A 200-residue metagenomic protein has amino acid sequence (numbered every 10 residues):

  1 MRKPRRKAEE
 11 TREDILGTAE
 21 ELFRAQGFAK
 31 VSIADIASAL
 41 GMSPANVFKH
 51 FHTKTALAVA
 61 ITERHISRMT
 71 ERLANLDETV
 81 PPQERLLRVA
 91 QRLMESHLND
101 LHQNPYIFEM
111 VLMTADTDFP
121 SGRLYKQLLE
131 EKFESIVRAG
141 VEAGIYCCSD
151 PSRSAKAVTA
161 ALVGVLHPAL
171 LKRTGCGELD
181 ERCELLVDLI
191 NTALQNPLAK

Functional and structural regions predicted by a protein language model:
M1-Q26, K30-A39, A56-V59: Basic, helix-initiating cap at the start of DNA-binding domains
L40-F51: Short hydrophobic/aromatic patch on the recognition helix
K54, I61, H65, M69 (+6 more regions): Hydrophobic/aromatic residues within well-ordered alpha-helical segments
A60, A74-L101, A155-V158, A199: Hydrophobic alpha-helical connector segments
S67-T70, D116-A143, S152-K156: Amphipathic alpha-helical packing segments from all-alpha helical-bundle domains
E95-N99, E130, E134-S135, A139 (+2 more regions): Amphipathic C-terminal alpha-helical segment
H97-T117, L170: Amphipathic alpha-helical segments used for helix-helix packing
